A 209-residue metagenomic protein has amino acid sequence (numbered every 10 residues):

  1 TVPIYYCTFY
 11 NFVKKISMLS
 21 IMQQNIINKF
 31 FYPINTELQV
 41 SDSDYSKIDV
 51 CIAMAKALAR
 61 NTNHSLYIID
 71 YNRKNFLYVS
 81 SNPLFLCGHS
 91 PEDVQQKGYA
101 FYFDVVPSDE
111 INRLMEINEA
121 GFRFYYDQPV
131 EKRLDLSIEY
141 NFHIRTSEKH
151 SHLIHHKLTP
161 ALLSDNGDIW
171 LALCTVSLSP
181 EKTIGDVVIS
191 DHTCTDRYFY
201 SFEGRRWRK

Functional and structural regions predicted by a protein language model:
M18-D42: Short, low-complexity N-terminal regulatory "tails/caps" that precede and couple sensory modules
I34-L58, T62-L66, D127-H152, K209: Contiguous hydrophobic segments
S43-F101, C194-R206: PAS-family sensory domain signal
I69, R73-E92, K97-G185: Sensory/regulatory domains in signal-transduction proteins
L178-R208: Juxtadomain coupling helices with adjacent low-complexity linkers
